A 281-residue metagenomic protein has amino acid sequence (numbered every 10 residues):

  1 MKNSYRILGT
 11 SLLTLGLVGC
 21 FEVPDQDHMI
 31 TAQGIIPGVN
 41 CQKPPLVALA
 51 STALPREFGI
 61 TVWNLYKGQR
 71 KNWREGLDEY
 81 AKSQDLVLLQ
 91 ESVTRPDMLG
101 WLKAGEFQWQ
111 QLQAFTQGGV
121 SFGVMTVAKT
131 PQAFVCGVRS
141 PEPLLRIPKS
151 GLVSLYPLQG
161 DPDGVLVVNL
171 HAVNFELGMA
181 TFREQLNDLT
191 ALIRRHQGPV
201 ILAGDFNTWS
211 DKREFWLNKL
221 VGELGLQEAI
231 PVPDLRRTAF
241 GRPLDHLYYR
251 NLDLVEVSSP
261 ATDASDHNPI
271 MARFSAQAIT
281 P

Functional and structural regions predicted by a protein language model:
K2-T10, G16-A104, T116-Q117, S121 (+2 more regions): N-terminal, active-site-proximal structural segment of metallo-dependent hydrolase catalytic domains
F21-A48, L155, A191-Q197, T208-P281: Metal-dependent phosphoester-hydrolase catalytic domains
A32-P45, L86, Q90-G164, P260-A261: Structured beta-strand-rich core segments of catalytic domains in phosphoester-bond hydrolases
A50-I60, K129-A133, I147-L170, F274-T280: Beta-strand-turn-beta hairpins that frame and shape the catalytic cleft of phosphate-ester-processing enzymes
R56-L65, E75-G100, L166-L170, L189-E214 (+3 more regions): Active-site beta-strand/loop signature of hydrolases that rely on acidic residues for catalysis
W63-Y66, Q90-S92, L112-T116, A128-T130 (+6 more regions): Active-site-proximal beta-strand/loop segments in catalytic clefts of secreted hydrolases
C136-L144, L170-A180: Surface-exposed cleft-lining segments at the edges of enzyme active sites
A180-A191: Alpha-helical scaffold elements lining the catalytic groove of polysaccharide deacetylases
